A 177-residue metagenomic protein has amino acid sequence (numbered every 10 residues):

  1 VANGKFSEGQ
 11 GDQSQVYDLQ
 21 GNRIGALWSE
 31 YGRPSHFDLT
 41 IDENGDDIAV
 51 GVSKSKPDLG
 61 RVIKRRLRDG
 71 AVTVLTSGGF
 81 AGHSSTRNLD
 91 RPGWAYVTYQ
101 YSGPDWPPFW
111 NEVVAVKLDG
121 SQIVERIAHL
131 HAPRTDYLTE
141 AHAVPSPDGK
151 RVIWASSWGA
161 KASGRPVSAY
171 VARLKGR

Functional and structural regions predicted by a protein language model:
V1-E8, D47-V52, A95-Y99, R151-A155: Residue position within the beta-strands of beta-propeller blades
V1-N44, P147: Catalytic cores of extracellular degradative/oxidative enzymes
E8-D18, K56-R65, G103-A115, A160-R173: Structural motif
A26, R126-H129, W154: Residue-level detector of high-confidence beta-strand sites
S29-G45, G78-D90, Y137-H142: Repeated scaffold domains used in trafficking and secretory/extracellular systems, primarily beta-propellers
D42-E43, K56, N88-L89, P107 (+3 more regions): Residue-level signal for WD-repeat beta-propeller blades
D46-A132: Loop/turn-rich, solvent-exposed surfaces of beta-rich toroidal or solenoidal domains
Y137-R177: Blade-level signature of beta-propeller repeat domains, shared across WD40, Kelch, NHL, RCC1 and BNR/Asp-box propellers
